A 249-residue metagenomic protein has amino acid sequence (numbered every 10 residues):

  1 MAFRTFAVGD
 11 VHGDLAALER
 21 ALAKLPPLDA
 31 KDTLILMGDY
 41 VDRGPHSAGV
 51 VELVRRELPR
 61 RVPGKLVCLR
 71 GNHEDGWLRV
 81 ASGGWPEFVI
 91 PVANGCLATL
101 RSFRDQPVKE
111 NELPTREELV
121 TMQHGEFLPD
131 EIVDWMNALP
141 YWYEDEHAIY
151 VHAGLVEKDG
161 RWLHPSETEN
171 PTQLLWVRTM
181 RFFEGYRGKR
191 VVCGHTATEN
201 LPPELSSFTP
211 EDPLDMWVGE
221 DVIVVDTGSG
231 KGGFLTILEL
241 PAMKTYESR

Functional and structural regions predicted by a protein language model:
M1-L53, P59: N-terminal active-site segment of His-dependent metallophosphoesterases
A2, D29-D32, P63-K65, E146 (+1 more regions): A general structural motif
A7, L34-L36, C68-L69, I149 (+2 more regions): Residue-level marker for buried hydrophobic side chains located in beta-strands that build the well-ordered beta-sheet
D10, D39, V54, G71-N72 (+6 more regions): Divalent metal-coordination and catalytic microenvironments
H12-A16, D42-P45, H73-L78, E157 (+2 more regions): Active-site environment of divalent metal-dependent phosphoester hydrolases
R43-P140, V177: Active-site neighborhood of divalent metal-dependent phosphoester bond hydrolases
E110-V224, G228-G233: Acidic, His/Gly-enriched loop-helix segments that form or flank divalent-metal centers in metallo-dependent hydrolases
D145-H147, E239-K244: Short acidic-glycine loop/turn motifs at beta-strand connectors
